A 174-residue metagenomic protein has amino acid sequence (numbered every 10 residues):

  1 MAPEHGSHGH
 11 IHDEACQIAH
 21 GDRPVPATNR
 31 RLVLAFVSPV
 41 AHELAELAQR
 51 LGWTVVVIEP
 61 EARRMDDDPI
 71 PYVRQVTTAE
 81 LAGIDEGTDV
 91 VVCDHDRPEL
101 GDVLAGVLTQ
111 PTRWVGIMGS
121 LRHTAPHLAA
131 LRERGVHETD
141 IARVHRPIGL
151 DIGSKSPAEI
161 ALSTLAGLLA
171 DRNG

Functional and structural regions predicted by a protein language model:
M1-V73, H123, G167-N173: Segments forming oxygen-rich coordination pockets for charged ligands
R31, T88-V90, W114: Structural motif
A45, V103-L104: Generic hydrophobic/aromatic pocket-lining and core-packing "Φ" positions
V76-E86: Short amphipathic alpha-helix with an adjacent loop that forms part of the alpha/beta core around
C93-H95, G119: Glycine-rich, N-terminal phosphate-binding loop of Rossmann-like dinucleotide-binding domains
P98-L100: Cytosolic regulatory regions of ion transport systems
A105-A130: ADP-ribose/adenylate-binding Rossmann-like module
T139-L169: Active-site capping/gating segments
